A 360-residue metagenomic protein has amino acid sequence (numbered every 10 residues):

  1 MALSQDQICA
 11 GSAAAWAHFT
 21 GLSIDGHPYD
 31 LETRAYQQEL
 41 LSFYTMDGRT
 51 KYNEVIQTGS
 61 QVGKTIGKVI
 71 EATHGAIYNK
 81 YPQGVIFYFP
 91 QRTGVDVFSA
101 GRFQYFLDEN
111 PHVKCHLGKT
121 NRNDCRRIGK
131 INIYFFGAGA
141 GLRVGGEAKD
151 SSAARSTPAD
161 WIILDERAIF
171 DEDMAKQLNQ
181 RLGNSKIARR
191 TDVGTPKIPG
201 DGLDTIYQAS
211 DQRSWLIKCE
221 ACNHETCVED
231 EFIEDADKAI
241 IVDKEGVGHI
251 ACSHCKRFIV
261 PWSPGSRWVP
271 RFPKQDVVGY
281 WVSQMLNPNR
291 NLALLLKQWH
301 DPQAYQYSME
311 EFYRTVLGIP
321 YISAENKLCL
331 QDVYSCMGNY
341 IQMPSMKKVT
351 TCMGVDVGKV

Functional and structural regions predicted by a protein language model:
M1-V355: Phosphate/NTP-binding elements of NTP-utilizing enzymes
V357-V360: Short acidic, Gly/Ser-rich segments with clustered Asp/Glu that frequently serve as metal-coordination loops in enzyme
